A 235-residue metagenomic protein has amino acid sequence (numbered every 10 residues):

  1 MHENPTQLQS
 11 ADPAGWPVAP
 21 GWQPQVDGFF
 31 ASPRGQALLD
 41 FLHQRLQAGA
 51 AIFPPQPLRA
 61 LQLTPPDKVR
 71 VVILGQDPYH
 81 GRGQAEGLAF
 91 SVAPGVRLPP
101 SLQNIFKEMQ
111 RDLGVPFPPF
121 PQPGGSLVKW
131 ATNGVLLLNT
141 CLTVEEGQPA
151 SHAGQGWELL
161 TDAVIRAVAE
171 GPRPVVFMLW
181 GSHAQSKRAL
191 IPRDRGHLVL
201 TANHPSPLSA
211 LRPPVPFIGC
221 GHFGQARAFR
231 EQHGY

Functional and structural regions predicted by a protein language model:
Q7-D27: Generic N-terminal amphipathic, Lys/Arg-enriched alpha-helix
Q23-P24, G28-L179, H183-R193, L198-N203 (+1 more regions): A polyanion-binding, active-site-adjacent surface
Q232: Functionally engaged cysteine thiol sites
